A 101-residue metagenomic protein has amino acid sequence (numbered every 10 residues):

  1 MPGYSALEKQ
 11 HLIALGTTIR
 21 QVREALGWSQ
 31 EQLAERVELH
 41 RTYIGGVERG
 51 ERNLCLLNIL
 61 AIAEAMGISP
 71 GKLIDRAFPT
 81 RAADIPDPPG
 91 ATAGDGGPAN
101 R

Functional and structural regions predicted by a protein language model:
P2, E64, I74-R101: Short, charged recognition helix plus adjacent turn of helix-turn-helix-like nucleic-acid-binding domains
P2-A25: A short, Lys/Arg-rich alpha-helix, primarily the initiator
T17-R36, A61: Short basic helix-loop element that most often maps to the first helix and adjoining turn of HTH DNA-binding modules
I19, L33-A34, I44-V47, L73: Conserved hydrophobic/aromatic packing and binding residues within compact polymer-binding modules
L26, V37, V47-E48, M66 (+1 more regions): Core residues of bacterial helix-turn-helix
E38-L54: Recognition helix of helix-turn-helix/homeodomain-like DNA-binding domains that insert into the DNA major groove
L57-K72: DNA major-groove recognition helix of helix-turn-helix/homeodomain DNA-binding modules
